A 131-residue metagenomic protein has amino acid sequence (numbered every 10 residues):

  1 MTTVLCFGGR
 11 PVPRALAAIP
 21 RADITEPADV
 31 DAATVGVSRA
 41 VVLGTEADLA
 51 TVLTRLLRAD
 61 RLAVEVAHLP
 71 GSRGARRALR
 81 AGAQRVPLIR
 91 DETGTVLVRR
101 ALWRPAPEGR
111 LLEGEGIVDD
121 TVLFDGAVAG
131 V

Functional and structural regions predicted by a protein language model:
F7-L16, A22-G36, L43-A47, T54 (+1 more regions): Catalytic core of DAGKc-family lipid kinases
L57: Cofactor- and metal-binding active-site motifs of prokaryotic enzymes that mediate redox/radical or nucleophilic
